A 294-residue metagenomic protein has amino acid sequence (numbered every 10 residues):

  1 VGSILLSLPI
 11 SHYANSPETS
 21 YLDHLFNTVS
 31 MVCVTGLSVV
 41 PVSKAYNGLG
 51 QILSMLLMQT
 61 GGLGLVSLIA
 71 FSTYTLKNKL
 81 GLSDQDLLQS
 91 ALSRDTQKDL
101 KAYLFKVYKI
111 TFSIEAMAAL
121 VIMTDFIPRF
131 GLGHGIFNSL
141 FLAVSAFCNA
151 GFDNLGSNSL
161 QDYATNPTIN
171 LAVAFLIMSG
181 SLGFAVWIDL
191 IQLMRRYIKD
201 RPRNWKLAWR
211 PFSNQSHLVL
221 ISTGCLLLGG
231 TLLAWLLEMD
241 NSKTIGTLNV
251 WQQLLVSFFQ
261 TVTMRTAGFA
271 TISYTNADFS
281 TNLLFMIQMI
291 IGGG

Functional and structural regions predicted by a protein language model:
V1-G294: Membrane-proximal intracellular helices of multi-pass ion channels
